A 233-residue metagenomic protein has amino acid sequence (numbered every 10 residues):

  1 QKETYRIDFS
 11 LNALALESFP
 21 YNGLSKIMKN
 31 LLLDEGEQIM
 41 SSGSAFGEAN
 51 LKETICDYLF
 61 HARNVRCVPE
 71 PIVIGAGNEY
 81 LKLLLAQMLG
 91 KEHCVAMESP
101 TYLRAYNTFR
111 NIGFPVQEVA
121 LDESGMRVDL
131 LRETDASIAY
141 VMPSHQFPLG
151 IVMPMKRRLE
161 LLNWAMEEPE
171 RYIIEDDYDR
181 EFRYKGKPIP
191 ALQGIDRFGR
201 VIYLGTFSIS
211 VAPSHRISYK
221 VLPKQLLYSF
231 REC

Functional and structural regions predicted by a protein language model:
Q1-A45: N-terminal "arm"/small-domain region of PLP-dependent enzymes with the aminotransferase-like
L11, L121, G194, T206 (+1 more regions): Active-site donor-binding loop signature of nucleotide-sugar glycosyltransferases
L14, S144-F147, I209: Short glycine-rich anion-binding loops that position phosphate/pyrophosphate groups of nucleotides and phosphorylated
F19, G23-I27, N50, T54 (+1 more regions): Generic alpha-helical secondary structure signal
L24, R197-C233: Conserved core segment of the aminotransferase class I/II
M28-E170, R180-E181, K187-I195: Conserved core of the PLP fold type I
D176-D177: Walker B catalytic acidic pair
